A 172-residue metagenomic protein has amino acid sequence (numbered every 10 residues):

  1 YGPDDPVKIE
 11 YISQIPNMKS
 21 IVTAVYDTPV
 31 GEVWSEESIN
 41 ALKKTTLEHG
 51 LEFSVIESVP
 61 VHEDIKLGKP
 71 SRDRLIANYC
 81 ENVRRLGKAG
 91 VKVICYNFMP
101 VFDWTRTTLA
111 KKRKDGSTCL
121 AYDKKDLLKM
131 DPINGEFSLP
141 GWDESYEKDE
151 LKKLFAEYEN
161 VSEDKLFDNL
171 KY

Functional and structural regions predicted by a protein language model:
Y1-P3, T23-T28, S58-V61, F98-V101: Active-site beta-loop-alpha junctions enriched in small/polar residues
G2-I15, L42, R74-R84: Short, acidic/polar
I12, I21-T23, T46, L86 (+1 more regions): Conserved, mostly hydrophobic/aromatic
I15-P16, A89: Structural motif
K19-V22, G50-V55, K92-C95: Structural preference for beta-strand elements that scaffold enzyme active sites
A24-N40: Glycine-rich, proline-tolerant flexible connector loops at the mouths of alpha/beta enzymes
S35-S54, S58, L75: An N-terminal, globular interaction/scaffold subdomain
I65-Y172: Active-site acidic/histidine proton-transfer and metal-coordination neighborhood in alpha/beta enzyme cores
